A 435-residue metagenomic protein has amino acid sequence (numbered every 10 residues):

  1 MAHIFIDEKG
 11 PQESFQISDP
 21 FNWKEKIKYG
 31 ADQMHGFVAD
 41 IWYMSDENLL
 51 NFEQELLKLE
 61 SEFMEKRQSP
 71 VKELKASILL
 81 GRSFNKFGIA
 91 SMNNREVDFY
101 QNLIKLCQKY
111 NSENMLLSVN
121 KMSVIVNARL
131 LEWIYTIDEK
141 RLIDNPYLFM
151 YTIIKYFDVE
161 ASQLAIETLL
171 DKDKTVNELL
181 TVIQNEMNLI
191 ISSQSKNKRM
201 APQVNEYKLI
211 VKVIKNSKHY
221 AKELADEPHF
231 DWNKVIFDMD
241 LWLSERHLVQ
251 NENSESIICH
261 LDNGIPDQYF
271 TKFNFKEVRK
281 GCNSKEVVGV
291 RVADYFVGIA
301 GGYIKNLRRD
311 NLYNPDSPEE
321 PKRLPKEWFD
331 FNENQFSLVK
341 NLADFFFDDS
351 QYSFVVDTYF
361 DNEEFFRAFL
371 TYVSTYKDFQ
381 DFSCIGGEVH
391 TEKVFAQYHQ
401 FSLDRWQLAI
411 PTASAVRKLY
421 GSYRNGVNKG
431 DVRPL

Functional and structural regions predicted by a protein language model:
M1-M92, Y100-K105, P434: An N-terminal structural lobe/cap that precedes and organizes the functional/catalytic core across diverse proteins
R95-L435: Charge-dense, low-complexity intrinsically disordered regions
